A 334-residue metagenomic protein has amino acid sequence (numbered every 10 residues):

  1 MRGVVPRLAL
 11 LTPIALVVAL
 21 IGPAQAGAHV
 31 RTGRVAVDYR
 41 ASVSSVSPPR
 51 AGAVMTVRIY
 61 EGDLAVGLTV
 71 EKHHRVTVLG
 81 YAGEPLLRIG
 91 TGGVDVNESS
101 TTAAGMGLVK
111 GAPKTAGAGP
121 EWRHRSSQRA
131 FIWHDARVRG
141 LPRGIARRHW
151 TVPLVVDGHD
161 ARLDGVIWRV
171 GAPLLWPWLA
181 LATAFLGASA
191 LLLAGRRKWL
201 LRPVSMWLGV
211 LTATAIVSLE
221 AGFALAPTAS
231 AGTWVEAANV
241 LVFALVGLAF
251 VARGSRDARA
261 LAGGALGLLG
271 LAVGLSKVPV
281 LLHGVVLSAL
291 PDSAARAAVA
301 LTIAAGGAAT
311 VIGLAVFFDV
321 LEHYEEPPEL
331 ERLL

Functional and structural regions predicted by a protein language model:
M1-P6: N-terminal secretory signal peptides that target proteins for export/translocation
A9-G22: Bacterial N-terminal signal peptides
T12-I14, P153, P203-T214, L271: Alpha-helical transmembrane segments
I21, L193-A194, V316-F318: Juxtamembrane cytosolic interface motif at the C-terminal end of transmembrane helices
G27-L179, T228, H283: N-terminal soluble domains immediately following signal/targeting peptides that reside in extracytoplasmic
P173-E236: Core alpha-helical transmembrane segments of integral membrane proteins
A226-L334: Generic detector of multi-pass transmembrane helix bundles and their immediately adjacent loops in polytopic membrane
